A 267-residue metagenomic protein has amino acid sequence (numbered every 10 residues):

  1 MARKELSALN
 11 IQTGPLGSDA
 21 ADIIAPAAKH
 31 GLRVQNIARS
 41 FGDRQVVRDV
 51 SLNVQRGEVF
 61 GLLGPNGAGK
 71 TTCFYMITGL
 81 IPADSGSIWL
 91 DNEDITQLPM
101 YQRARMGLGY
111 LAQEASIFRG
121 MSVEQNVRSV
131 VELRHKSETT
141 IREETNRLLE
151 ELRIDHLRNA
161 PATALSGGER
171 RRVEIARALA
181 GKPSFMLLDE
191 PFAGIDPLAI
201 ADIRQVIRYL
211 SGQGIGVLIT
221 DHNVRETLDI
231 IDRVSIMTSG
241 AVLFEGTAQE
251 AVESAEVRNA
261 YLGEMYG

Functional and structural regions predicted by a protein language model:
L63-P65: The feature captures the beta-strand-to-loop junction immediately N-terminal to the Walker
P82, D94-E114, E138-R142, G212 (+1 more regions): ABC ATPase NBD coupling module
T139-L157, R204-R208: Conserved ABC ATPase "signature" region
P161-L165, E169: Conserved ABC ATPase signature
K182: Conserved catalytic motifs of ABC-family nucleotide-binding domains
M186-E190: Catalytic Walker B motif of ABC-type/P-loop ATPase nucleotide-binding domains
